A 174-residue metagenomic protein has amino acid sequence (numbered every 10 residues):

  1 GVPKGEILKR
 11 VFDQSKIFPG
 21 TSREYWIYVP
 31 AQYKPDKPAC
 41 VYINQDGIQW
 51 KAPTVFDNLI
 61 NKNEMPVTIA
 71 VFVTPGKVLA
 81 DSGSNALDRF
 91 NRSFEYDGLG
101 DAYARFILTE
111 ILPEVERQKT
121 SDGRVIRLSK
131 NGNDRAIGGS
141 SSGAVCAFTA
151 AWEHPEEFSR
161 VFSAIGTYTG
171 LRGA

Functional and structural regions predicted by a protein language model:
G1-A174: Non-catalytic cap/lid and distal C-terminal segments of serine-dependent acyl enzymes
